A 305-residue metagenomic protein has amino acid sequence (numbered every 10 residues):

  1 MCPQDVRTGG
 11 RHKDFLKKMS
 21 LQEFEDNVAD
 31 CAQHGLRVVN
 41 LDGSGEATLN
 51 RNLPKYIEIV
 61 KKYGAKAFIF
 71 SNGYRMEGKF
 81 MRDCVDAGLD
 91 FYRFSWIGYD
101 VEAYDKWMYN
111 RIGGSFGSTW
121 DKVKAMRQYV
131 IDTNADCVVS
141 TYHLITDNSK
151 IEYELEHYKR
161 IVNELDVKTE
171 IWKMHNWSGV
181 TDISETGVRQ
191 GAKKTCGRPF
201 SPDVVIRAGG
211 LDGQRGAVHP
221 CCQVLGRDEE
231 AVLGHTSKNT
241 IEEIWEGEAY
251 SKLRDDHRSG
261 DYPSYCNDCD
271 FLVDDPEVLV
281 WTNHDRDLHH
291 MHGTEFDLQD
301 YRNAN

Functional and structural regions predicted by a protein language model:
M1-F91, K106-R111, G117, V273-N305: Conserved alpha-helical substructure of the radical SAM core
D5-R11, E102, T186-V188, K194: Short glycine/proline- and charge-enriched loop/turn segments that cap or connect secondary-structure elements
K13, D105-R111, H143, D182-Q190: Surface-exposed cleft-lining segments at the edges of enzyme active sites
M19-E23, N52, G114-D121, S149-H157 (+1 more regions): Soluble or luminal CAZymes and related metallo-dependent hydrolases
H34-D42, K62-F70, V85-D100, G117-T186 (+2 more regions): Conserved C-terminal portion of the radical SAM core fold that forms the substrate/S-adenosylmethionine-binding
N50, M76-G78, I151, H219 (+1 more regions): Short, well-ordered alpha-helical microsegments
E154-H157, D166-N305: Accessory C-terminal segments flanking Radical SAM cores
